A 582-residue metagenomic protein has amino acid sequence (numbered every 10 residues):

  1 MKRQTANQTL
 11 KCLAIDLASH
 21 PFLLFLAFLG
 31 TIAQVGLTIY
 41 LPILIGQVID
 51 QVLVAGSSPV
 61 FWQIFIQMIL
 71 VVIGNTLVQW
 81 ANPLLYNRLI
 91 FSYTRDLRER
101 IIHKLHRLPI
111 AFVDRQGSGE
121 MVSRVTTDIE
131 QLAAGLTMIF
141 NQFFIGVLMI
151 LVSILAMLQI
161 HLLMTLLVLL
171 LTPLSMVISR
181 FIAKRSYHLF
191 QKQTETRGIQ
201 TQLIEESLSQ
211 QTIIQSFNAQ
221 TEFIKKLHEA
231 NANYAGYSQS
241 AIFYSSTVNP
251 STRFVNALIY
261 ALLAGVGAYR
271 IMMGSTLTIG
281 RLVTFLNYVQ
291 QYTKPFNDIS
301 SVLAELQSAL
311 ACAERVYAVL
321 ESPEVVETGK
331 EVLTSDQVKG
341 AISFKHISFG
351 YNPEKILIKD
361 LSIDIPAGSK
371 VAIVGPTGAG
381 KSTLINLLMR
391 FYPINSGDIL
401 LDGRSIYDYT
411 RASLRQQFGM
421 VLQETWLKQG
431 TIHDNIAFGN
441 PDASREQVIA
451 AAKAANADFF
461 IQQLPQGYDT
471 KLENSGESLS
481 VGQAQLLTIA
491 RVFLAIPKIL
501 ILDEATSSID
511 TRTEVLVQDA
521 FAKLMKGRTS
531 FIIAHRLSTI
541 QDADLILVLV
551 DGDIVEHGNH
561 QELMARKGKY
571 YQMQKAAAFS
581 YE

Functional and structural regions predicted by a protein language model:
M1-T38, L53-I64, N82-Y86, I90 (+9 more regions): Membrane-integrated ABC transporters
K2-Q4, F91, E99-S123, T127-I129 (+6 more regions): Short intracellular "coupling" helices and adjacent cytoplasmic loop segments at the cytosolic face of multi-pass
S19, I110-A111, T127-L136, F140 (+6 more regions): An intracellular "coupling" helix at the cytosolic face of ABC transporter transmembrane type-1 domains
S19, L23-G36, Y40, V71 (+2 more regions): Transmembrane helices of ABC transporter permease
F22-I43, I64, M68, Y86 (+4 more regions): Alpha-helical segments in transporter systems
A33-L37, L41, I69, I73-Y86 (+7 more regions): Hydrophobic alpha-helical membrane-associated segments
A55-Q63, A156-L170, Y244-E314, V319-L320: Helix-loop-helix
T328-G329, S335-E582: ABC-type nucleotide-binding domain
